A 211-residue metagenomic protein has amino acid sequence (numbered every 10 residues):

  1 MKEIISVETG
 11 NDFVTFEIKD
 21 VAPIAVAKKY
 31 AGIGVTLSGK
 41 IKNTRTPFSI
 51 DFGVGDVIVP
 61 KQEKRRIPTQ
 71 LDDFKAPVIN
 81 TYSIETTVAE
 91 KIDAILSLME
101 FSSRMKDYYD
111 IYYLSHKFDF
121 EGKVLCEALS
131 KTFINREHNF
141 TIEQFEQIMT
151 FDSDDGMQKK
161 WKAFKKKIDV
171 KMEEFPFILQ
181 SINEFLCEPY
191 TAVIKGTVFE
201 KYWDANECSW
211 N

Functional and structural regions predicted by a protein language model:
M1-N211: Structured mid-to-C-terminal alpha-helical surface segments
